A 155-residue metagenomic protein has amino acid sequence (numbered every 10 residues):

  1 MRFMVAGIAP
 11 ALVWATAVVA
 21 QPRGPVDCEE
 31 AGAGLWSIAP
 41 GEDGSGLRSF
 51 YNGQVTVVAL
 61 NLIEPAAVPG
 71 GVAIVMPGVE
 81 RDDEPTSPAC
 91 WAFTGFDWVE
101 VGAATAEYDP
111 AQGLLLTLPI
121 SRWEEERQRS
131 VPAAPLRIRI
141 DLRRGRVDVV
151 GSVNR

Functional and structural regions predicted by a protein language model:
M1-I8: Bacterial N-terminal signal peptides that target proteins for export
A15-A17: N-terminal signal peptide c-region/cleavage motif recognized by signal peptidases
V19-R155: Exposed acidic/polar residues on beta-strands and adjacent loops within beta-sheet cores, strongest in beta-propeller
